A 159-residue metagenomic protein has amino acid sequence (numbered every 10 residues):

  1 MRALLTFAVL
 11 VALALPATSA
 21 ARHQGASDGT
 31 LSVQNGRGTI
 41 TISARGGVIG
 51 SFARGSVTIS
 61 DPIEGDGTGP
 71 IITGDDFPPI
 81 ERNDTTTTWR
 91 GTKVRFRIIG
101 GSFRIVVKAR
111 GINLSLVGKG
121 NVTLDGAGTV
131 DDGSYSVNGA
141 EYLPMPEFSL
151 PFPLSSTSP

Functional and structural regions predicted by a protein language model:
T6-A14: Bacterial N-terminal signal peptides
A20-G67, E141-P159: N-terminal segment immediately downstream of the Sec signal-peptide cleavage site in secreted/extracellular proteins
N35-Y135: Predominantly extracellular/secreted and cell-surface proteins with exposed, flexible low-complexity segments
S134-V137, S156: Intrinsically disordered, low-complexity regulatory regions
